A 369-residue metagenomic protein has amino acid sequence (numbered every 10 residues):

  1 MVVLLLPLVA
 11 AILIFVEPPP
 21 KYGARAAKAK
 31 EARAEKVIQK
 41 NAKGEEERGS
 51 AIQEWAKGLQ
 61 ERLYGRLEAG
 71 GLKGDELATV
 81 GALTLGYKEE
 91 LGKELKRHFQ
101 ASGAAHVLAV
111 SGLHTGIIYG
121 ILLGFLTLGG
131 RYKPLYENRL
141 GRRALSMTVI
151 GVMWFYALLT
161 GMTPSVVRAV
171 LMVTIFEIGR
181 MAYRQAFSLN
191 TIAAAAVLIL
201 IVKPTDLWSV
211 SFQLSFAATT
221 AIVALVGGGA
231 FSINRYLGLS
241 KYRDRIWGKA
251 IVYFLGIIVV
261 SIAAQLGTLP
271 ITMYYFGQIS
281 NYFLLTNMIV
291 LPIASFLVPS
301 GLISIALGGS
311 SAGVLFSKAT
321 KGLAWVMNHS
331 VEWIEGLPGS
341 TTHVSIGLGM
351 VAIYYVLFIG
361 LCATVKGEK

Functional and structural regions predicted by a protein language model:
M1-K21, A26-E35: Start-transfer (signal-anchor) and selected internal transmembrane alpha helices of multi-pass inner/ER membrane
V3, R33, M162-Y355, T364-V365: Internal transmembrane alpha-helical bundles of multi-pass membrane proteins
V3-P7, A78, L108, M153 (+2 more regions): Small-residue packing motifs within transmembrane alpha-helices
I14-A27, E68-G71, I305-V314: Helix-to-loop transition at the C-terminal end of transmembrane segments
P20, A29-M172, E177-I178, L266: Aromatic-rich juxtamembrane segments at the membrane interface
G103-L113, L126-L128, A144, T148-V152 (+4 more regions): Short, surface-exposed, charge-dense and proline/glycine-enriched linear segments
L113-F125, L348-L361: Hydrophobic alpha-helical transmembrane segments
G120, G124-G130, S304-G308, I359-E368: Juxtamembrane "helix exit" motif at the C-terminal ends of alpha-helical transmembrane segments in multi-pass membrane
